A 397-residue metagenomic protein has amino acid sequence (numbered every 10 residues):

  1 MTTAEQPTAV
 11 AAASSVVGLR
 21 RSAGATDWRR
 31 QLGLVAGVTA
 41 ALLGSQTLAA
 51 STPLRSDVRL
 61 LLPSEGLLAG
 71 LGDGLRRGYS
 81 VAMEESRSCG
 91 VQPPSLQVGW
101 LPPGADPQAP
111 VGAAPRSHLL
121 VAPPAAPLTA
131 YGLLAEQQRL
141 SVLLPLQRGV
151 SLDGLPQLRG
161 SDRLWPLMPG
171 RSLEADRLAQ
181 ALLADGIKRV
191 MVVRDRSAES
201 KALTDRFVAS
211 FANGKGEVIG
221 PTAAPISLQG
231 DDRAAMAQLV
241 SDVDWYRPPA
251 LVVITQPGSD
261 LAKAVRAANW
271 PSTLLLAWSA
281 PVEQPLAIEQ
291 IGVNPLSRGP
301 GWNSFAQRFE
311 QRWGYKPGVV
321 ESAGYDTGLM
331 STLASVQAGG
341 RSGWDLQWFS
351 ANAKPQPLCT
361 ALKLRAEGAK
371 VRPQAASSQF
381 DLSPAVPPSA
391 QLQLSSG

Functional and structural regions predicted by a protein language model:
T2-G37, A41-G397: Extracytosolic ligand-binding ectodomains
